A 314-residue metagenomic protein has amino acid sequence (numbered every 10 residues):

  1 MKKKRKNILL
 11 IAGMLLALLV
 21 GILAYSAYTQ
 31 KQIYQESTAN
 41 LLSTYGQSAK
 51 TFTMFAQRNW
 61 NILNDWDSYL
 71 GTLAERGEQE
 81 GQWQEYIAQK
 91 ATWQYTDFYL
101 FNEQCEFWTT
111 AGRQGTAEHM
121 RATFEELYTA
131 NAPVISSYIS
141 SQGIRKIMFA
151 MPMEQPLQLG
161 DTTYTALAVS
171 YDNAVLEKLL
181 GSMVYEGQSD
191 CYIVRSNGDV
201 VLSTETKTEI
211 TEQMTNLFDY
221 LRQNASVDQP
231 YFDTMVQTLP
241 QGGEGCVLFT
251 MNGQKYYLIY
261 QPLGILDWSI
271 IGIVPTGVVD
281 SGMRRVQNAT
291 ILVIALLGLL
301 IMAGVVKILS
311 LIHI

Functional and structural regions predicted by a protein language model:
N7-R76: Juxtamembrane extracytoplasmic/periplasmic/luminal helical "stalk" adjacent to the first N-terminal
Q30, L176-M183, G272-L297: Membrane-interface helix-start motif
E78-W93, A166-F218: Solvent-exposed, extracytoplasmic
Q84-E85, T110-S140, T208-V247: Extracytoplasmic/periplasmic sensor domains and loops in membrane signaling proteins
T92, W108-M183: Extracytoplasmic/periplasmic ligand-binding sensor regions of membrane-associated signaling proteins
F98-C105, C191-N197: Short hydrophobic alpha-helical segments used for membrane anchoring or interfacial signaling
D219-N288: Extracellular/periplasmic juxtamembrane segments that couple receptor/chemosensory ectodomains to their
H313-I314: Conserved small/polar residues in nucleotide/adenosyl-binding loops
